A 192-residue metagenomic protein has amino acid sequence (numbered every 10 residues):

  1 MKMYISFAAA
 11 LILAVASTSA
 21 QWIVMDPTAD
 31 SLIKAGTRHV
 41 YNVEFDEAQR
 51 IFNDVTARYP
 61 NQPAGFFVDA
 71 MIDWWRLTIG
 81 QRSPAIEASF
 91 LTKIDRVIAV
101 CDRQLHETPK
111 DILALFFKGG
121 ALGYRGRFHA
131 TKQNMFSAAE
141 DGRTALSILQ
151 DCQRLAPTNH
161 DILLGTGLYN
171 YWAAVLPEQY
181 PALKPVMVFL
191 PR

Functional and structural regions predicted by a protein language model:
M1-I5: Positively charged n-region of N-terminal signal peptides that target proteins for export
S6-A16: Bacterial N-terminal signal peptides
A14, F66, L163-L164: Alpha-helical protein-protein interaction elements
T18-W22: Boundary at the C-terminal end of the N-terminal hydrophobic targeting segment
M25-L32, H39-F52, N61, D69-I112 (+2 more regions): Short coil/linker segments at helix-helix boundaries
R58-A64: Glycine- and aromatic-enriched membrane insertion/assembly motifs of diderm outer-membrane and organelle channel
